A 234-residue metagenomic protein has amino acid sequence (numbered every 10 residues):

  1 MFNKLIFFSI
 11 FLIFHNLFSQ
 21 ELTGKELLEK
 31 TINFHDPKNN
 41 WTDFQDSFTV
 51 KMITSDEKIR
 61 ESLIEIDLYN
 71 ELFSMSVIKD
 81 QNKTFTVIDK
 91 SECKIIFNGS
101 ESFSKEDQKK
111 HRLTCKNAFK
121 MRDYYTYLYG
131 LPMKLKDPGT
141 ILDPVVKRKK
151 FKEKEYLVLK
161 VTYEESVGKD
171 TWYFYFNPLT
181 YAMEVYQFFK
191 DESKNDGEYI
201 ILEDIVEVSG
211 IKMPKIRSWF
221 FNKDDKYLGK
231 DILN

Functional and structural regions predicted by a protein language model:
M1-G24: Bacterial Sec-dependent N-terminal signal peptides
Q20-E26, I96-S166, S193-D196: Flexible, processing/modification-adjacent segments and terminal tails in exported/periplasmic/extracellular proteins
T23, K30, F34-K38, Q81 (+2 more regions): Intrinsically disordered terminal and processing segments
E26, K30-E101, T140, K147: N-terminal mature ectodomain segment of secretory-pathway/periplasmic proteins
D46, R60, I78-K79, V87-D89 (+4 more regions): N- and C-terminal low-complexity/disordered segments
T54-S62, D80-T86, E101-S104, S166-T171 (+2 more regions): Short, surface-exposed beta-strand/loop "edge" segments at domain boundaries and coil↔beta transitions
T84-K94, E101-S104, K110-C115, L228-L233: Catalytic loop of the DD-peptidase/beta-lactamase superfamily, centered on the K-T-G motif and neighboring
K150-N234: Gly/Pro-enriched, hydrophobic low-complexity segments that function as extracytoplasmic propeptides/linkers
